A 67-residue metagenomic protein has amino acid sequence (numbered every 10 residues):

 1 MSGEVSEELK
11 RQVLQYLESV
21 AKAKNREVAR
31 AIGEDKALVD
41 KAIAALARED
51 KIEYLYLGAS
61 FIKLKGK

Functional and structural regions predicted by a protein language model:
S2-K10, K24, Y54-K67: Short, cationic-aromatic polyanion-contact patches
V5, A21, I43-A47: Short amphipathic alpha-helical surface micro-motifs
S6-A31: Short amphipathic alpha-helical interface segments
V28, D40, L57-G58: Short loop/turn and capping residues at structural boundaries
E34-A45: Short amphipathic alpha-helical interaction segments
D50: Glycine-centered, phosphate/nucleic-acid-interacting loop/turn motifs that mediate DNA/RNA or nucleotide
